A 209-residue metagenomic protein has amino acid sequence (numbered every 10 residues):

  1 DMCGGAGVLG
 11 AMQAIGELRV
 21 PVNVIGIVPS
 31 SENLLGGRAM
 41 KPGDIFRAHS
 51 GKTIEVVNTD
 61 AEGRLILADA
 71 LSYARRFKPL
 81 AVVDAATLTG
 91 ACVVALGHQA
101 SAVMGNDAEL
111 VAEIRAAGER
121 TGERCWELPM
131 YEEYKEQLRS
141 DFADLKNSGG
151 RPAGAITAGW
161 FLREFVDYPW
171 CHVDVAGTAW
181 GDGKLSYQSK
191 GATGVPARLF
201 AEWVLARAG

Functional and structural regions predicted by a protein language model:
D1-G209: A generic structural signal for tightly packed, nonpolar segments enriched in small/aliphatic residues
